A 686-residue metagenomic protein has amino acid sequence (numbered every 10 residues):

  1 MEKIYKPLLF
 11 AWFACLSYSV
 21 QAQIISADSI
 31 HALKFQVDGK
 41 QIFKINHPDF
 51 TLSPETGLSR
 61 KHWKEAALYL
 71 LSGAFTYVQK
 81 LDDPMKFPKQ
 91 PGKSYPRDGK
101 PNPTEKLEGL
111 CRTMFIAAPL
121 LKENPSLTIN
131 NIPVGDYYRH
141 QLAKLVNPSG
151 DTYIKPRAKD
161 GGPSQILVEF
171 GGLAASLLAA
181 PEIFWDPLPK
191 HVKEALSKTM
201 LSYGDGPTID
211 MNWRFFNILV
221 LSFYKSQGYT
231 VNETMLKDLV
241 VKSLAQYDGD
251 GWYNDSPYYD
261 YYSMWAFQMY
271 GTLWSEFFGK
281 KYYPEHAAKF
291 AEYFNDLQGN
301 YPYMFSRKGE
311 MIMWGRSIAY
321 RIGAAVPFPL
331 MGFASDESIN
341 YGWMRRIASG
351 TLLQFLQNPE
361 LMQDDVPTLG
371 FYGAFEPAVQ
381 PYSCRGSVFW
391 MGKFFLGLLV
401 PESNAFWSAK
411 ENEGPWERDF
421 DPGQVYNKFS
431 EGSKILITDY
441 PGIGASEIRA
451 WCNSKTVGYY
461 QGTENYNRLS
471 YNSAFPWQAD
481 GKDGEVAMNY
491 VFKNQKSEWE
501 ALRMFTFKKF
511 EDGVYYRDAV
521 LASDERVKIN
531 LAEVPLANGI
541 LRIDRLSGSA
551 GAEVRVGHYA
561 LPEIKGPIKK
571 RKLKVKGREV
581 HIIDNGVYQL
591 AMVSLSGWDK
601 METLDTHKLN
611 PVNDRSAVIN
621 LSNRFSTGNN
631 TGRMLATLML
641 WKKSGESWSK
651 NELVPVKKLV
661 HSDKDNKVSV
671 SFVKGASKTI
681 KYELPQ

Functional and structural regions predicted by a protein language model:
M1-S29: Bacterial Sec-dependent N-terminal signal peptides
Q23-N147: Extreme N-terminal leader/anchor segments
P88-D98, Y372-F375, P415-D419, E525: Short linear interaction motifs
K106-N124, N131-L330: Aromatic-lined, polymer-binding surfaces characteristic of secreted/periplasmic polysaccharide-degrading enzymes
L107, L167, R385, S430 (+2 more regions): Solvent-exposed loop and beta-edge segments used for protein-protein assembly and interaction
L145, S149-P156, S306-M313, Y320-G458: Carbohydrate-active enzyme catalytic cores, enriched for enzymes that act on polyanionic acidic polysaccharides
W416, F420-T506: Low-complexity, glycine/alanine/valine/leucine- and proline-rich hydrophobic stretches
S470, Q478, G484-Q686: Extended repeat-based interaction scaffolds and adjacent low-complexity, acidic/S/T/P-biased segments that form broad
